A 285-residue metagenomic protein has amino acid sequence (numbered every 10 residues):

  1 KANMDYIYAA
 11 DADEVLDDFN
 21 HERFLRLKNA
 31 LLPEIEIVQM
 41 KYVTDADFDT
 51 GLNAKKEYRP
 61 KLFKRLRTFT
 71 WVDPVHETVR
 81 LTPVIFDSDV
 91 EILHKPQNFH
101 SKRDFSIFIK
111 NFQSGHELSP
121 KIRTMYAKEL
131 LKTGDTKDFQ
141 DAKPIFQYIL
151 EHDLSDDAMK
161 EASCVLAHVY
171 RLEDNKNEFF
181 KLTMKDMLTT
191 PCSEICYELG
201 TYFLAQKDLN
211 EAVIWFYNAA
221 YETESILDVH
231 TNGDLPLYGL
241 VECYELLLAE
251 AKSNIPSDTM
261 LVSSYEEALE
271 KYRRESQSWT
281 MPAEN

Functional and structural regions predicted by a protein language model:
K1-Y6: Active-site nucleotide-sugar/metal-binding loop of Leloir-type enzymes
A10, L16-K137, D141-P144: Catalytic-site signature of metal-activated, phosphate-bearing donor transferases, centered on the GT-A/GT-A-like
K121, D157-E161, E194-I195, D228 (+2 more regions): Start-of-helix register in tetratricopeptide repeats
T133-T136, E173, Q206, L247: Structural motif corresponding to the intra-repeat A-B loop/turn of tetratricopeptide repeats
T136-F139, K176-N177, L209-N210, E250: TPR-repeat structural position
Q147-E151, M187-L188, A220-E222: Amphipathic alpha-helical segments of tetratricopeptide repeats
